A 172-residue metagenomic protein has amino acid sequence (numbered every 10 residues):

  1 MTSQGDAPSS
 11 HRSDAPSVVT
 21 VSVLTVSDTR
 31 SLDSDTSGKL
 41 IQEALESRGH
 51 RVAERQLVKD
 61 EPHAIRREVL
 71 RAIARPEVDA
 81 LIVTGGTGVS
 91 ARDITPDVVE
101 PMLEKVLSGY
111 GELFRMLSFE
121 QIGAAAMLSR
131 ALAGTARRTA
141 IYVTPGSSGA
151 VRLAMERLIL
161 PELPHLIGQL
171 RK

Functional and structural regions predicted by a protein language model:
M1-K172: Non-catalytic beta/alpha edge segments that cap or flank active sites
